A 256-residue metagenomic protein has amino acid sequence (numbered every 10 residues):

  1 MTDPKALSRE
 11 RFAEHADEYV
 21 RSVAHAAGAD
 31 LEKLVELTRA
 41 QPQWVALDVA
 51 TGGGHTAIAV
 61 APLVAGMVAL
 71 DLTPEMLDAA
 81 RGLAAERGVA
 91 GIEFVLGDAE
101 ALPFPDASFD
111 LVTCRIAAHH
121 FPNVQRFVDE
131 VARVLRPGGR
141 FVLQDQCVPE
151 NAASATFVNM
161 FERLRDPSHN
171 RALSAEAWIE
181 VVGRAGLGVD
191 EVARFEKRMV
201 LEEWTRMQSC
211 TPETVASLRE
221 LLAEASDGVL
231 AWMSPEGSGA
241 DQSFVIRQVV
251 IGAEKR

Functional and structural regions predicted by a protein language model:
M1-P42, H55-A59, M76-A79, E203-T205: Conserved class I S-adenosyl-L-methionine
L47-A101: Class I SAM-dependent methyltransferase SAM/SAH-binding core
G53, G188-R256: Conserved Class I S-adenosyl-L-methionine
E100-L111: A short acidic, Gly/Pro-enriched loop at the edge of an enzyme's catalytic core that lines a small-molecule cofactor
D110-N123: A short SAM/SAH-binding and catalytic strip from SAM-dependent methyltransferases
Q125-R140: A short glycine-rich, Lys/Arg-flanked "PGG" loop and its adjoining helix->strand segment in the class I
V142-R165: Conserved class I S-adenosyl-L-methionine
R171-A185: Short alpha-helix
